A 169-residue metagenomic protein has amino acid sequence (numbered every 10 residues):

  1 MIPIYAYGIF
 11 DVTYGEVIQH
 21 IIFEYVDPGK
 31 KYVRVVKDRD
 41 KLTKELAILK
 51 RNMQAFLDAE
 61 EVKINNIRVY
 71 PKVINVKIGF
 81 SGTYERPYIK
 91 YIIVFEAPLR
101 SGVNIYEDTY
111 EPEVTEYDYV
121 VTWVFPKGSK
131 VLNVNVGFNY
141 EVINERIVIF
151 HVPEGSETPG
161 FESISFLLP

Functional and structural regions predicted by a protein language model:
M1-G8: N-terminal, polar/Ser/Thr-rich
Y5, I22-V26, V94: Generic short beta-strand segments
I9-D11, V124: Generic structural detector for well-ordered beta-strands
D11-K44, K130-V131: Primarily extracytoplasmic ectodomains and periplasmic/lumenal surface modules that are beta-strand-rich
Y32-V36, T43-L49, V114-D118, I147-F150: Glycine-rich loops and low-complexity Gly/Arg-rich segments that provide flexible linkers or classic glycine-based
V35-E61, Y70-K72: Structured interface patches
A59-Y88, V94-P169: Intrinsically disordered, low-complexity linkers and stems that provide flexible hinges in membrane-associated
